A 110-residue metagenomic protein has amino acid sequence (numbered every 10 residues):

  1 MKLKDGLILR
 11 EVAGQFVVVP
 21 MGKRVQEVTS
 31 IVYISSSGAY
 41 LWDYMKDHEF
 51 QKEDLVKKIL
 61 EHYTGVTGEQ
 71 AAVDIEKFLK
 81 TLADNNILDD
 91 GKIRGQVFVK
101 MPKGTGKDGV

Functional and structural regions predicted by a protein language model:
M1-L7: N-terminal entry elements of small recognition
D5, V18-V19, T67: Intrinsically disordered, low-complexity segments enriched in polar/charged residues with Gly/Pro, especially when
I8-L9, G14, K46, K77: Low-complexity, compositionally biased segments
R10-Y40: Short alpha-helical segments that sit at the start of domains
S30-V110: Long, charge-rich, low-complexity alpha-helical segments
